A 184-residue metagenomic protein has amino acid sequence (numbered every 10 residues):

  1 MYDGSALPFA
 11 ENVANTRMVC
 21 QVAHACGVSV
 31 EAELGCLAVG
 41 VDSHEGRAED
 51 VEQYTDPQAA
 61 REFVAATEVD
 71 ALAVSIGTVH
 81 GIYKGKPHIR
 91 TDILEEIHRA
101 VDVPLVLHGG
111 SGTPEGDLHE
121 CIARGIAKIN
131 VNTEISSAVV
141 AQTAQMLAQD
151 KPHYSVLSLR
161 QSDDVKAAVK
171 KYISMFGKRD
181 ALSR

Functional and structural regions predicted by a protein language model:
Y2-A100, E115, H119-I126, V131 (+2 more regions): Alpha/beta enzyme core
V30-E31, V106-H108: Structural detector of well-ordered beta-strand residues that form the stable sheet scaffold of enzyme domains
I76, H108-S111: Short catalytic/ligand-gating loop segments at beta-alpha or beta-beta junctions within enzyme catalytic domains
K86-H88, I93, V103, Y154-S162: Active-site-adjacent C-terminal substructures of enzyme catalytic domains
T143-R184: Extended, intrinsically disordered, low-complexity segments
